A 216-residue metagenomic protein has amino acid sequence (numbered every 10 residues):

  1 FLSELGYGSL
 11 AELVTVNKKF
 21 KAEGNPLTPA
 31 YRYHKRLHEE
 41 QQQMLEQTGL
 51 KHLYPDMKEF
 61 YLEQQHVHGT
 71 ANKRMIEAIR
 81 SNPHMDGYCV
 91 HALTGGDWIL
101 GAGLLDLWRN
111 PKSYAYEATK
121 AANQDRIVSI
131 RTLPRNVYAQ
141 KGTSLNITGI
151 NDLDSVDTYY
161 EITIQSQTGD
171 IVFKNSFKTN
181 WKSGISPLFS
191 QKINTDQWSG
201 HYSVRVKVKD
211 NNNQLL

Functional and structural regions predicted by a protein language model:
F1-Y159, Q167, I171-F173, T179-W181: Substrate-binding clefts and catalytic carboxylate motifs of secreted carbohydrate-active enzymes
Q47, Q124-D125, Q191-G200: Extended interaction regions within the primary functional domain
K141-L145, L188, S203: Short, solvent-exposed loop/turn segments enriched in Ser/Thr/Gly
T158, D196-L216: Terminal connector regions
G169-W198: Intrinsically disordered, low-complexity Pro/Gly/Ser/Thr-rich segments with frequent PxxP/GP/PP motifs and embedded
